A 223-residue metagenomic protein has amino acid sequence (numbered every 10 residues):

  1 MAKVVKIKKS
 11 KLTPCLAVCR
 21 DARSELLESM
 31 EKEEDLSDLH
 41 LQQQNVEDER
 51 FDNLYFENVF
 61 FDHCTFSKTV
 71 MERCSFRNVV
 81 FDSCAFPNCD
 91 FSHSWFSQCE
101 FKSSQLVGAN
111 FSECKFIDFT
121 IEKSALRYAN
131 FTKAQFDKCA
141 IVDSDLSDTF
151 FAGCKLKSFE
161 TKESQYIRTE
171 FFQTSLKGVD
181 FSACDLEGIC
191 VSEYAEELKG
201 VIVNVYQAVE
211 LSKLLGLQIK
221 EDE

Functional and structural regions predicted by a protein language model:
V4-E223: Tandem repeat scaffolds
